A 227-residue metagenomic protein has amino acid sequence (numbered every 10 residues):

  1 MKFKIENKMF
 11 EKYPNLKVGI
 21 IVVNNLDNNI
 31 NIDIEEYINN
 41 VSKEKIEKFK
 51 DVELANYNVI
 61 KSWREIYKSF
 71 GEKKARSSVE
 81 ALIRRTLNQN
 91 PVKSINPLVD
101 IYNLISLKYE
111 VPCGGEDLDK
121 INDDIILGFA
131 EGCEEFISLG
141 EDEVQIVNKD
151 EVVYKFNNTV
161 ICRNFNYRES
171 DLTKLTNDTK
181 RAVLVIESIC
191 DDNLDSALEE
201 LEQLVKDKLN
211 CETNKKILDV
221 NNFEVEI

Functional and structural regions predicted by a protein language model:
M1-I227: Charge-biased, low-complexity intrinsically disordered regions
